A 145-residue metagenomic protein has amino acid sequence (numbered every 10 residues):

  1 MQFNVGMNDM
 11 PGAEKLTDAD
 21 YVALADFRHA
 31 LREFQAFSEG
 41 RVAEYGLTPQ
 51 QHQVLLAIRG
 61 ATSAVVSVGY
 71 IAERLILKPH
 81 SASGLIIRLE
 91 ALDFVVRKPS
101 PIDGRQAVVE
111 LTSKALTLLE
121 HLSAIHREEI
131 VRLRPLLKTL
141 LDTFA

Functional and structural regions predicted by a protein language model:
M1-Y45, L92-F94: N-terminal leader segment of winged-helix/HTH proteins
D26, Q53-A57, T117: Pre-recognition alpha-helix immediately N-terminal to the DNA-recognition helix within helix-turn-helix or winged-helix
R28-L31, Q35, L75, L119 (+1 more regions): Amphipathic, non-transmembrane alpha-helical scaffold segments
A36-K78: N-terminal helix-turn-helix DNA-binding core of bacterial DNA-binding proteins
V68, I86-I87: Short, hydrophobic-biased segments on the C-terminal half of alpha helices that form "recognition helices"
I87-A145: Charged, amphipathic alpha-helical coiled-coil/dimerization segments
